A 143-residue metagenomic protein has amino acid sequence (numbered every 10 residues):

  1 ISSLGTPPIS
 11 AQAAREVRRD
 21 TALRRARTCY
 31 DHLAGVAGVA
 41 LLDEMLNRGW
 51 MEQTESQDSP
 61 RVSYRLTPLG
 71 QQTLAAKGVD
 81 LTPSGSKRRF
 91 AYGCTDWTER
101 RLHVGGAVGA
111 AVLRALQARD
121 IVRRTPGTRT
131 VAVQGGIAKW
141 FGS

Functional and structural regions predicted by a protein language model:
I1-S56, K77-R119, P126: Amphipathic alpha-helical dimerization/coiled-coil segments that flank or bridge DNA-binding/regulatory modules
V17, D120, V133-I137: Structural preference for solvent-exposed beta-strand-turn elements and adjacent flexible terminal/loop segments within
E55-A76, P126-S143: Accessory beta->alpha helical hairpin/"wing" motif in late/C-terminal subdomains of nucleic-acid enzymes
